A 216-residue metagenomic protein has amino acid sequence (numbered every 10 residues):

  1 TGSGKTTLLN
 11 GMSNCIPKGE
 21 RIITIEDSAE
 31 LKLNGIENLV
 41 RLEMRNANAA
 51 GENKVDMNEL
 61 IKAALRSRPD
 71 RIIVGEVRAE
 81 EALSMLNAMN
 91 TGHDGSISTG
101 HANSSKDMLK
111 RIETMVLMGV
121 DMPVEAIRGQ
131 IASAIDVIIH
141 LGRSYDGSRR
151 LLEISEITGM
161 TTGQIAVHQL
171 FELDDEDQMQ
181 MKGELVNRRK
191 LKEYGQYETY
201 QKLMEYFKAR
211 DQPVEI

Functional and structural regions predicted by a protein language model:
T1, G11-A134, H140-G142: Switch/coupling sub-region of P-loop NTPases
K5: Conserved lysine of the Walker
D146-I216: NTP-binding/hydrolysis catalytic cores, primarily Walker-type P-loop NTPases
